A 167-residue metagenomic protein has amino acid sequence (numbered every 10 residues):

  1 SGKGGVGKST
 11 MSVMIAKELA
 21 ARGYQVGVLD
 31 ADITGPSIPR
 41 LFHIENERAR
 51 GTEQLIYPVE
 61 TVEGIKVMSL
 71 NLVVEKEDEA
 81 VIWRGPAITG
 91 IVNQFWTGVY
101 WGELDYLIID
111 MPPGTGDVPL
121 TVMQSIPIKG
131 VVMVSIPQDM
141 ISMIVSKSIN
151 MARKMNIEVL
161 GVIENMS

Functional and structural regions predicted by a protein language model:
S1-D30, I149: Walker A/P-loop phosphate-binding motif and the immediately C-terminal alpha-helix
G4, D30, I38, M68 (+4 more regions): Residue-level signature of catalytic and energy-coupling elements of molecular machines, predominantly ATP/GTP-dependent
M11, P39-L41, E79-V81, L120 (+1 more regions): Short acidic, glycine/serine/threonine-rich loops at helix termini
M14, I33, A87-I91, K147: Short amphipathic alpha-helical face segments that pack within enzyme cores and frequently flank/anchor catalytic
R22, R40-E45, N71, Q94-G102 (+5 more regions): Conserved, well-folded catalytic cores of nucleic-acid-processing and energy-transducing macromolecular machines
R22-E77, T89: Phosphate-binding loop that captures ATP/GTP phosphates
L72-V122: Phosphate-binding/switch loop-helix module in NTP-utilizing enzymes
D105-S167: Conserved catalytic-core segment of NTP-binding enzymes
